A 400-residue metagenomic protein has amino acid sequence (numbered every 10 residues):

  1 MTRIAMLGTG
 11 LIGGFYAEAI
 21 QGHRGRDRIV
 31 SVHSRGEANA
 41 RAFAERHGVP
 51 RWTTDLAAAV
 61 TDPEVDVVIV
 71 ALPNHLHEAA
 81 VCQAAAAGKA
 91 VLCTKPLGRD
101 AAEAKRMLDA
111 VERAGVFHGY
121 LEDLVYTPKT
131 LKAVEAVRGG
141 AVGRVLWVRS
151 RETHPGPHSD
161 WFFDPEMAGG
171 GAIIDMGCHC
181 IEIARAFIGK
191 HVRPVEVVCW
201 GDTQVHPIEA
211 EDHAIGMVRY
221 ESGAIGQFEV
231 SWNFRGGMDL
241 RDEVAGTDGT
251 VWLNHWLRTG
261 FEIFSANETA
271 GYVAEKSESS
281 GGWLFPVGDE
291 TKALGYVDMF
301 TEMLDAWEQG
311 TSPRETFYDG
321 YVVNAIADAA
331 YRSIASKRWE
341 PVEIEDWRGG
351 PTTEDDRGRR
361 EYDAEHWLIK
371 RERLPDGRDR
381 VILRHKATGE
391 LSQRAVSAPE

Functional and structural regions predicted by a protein language model:
M1-H47, G389, R394-P399: N-terminal Rossmann-like dinucleotide-binding module
G13, T53, C93, H118-Y120 (+1 more regions): Hydrophobic residues in well-ordered beta-strands that form the structural core
H47-A110: Beta-loop-alpha module in the N-terminal Rossmann-like domain of NAD(P)-dependent dehydrogenases, especially those
F117, L124-I208, K337: Predominantly a Rossmann-like dinucleotide-binding segment in NAD(P)-dependent oxidoreductases
C178, H206, E229-G237: Glycine-rich phosphate/pyrophosphate-binding beta-alpha loops
Y220, E243, D248-E315, E340 (+1 more regions): C-terminal glycine/acidic-rich active-site capping loop/insertion
